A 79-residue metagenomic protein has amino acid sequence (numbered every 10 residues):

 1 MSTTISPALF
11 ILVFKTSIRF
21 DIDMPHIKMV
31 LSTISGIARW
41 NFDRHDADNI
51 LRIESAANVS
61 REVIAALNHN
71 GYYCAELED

Functional and structural regions predicted by a protein language model:
M1, S32-R39: Short amphipathic beta-strand starts and helix->beta connectors
S2-F20: Short glycine-/aliphatic-rich beta-strand segments at the starts of folded cytosolic domains
I5-S6, D43-H45: Short, ordered beta-strand-loop transition motifs
S17-S35: Short amphipathic alpha-helix segments
H26-L31, E62-G71: Short amphipathic alpha-helices in soluble, non-transmembrane regions that often serve as interface/regulatory elements
N41-F42, G71-D79: Conserved short beta-strand edge segments in small beta-sheet-based binding/regulatory domains
D46-I50: Surface-exposed aromatic
S55-S60: Helix N-cap motif at beta-to-alpha junctions
